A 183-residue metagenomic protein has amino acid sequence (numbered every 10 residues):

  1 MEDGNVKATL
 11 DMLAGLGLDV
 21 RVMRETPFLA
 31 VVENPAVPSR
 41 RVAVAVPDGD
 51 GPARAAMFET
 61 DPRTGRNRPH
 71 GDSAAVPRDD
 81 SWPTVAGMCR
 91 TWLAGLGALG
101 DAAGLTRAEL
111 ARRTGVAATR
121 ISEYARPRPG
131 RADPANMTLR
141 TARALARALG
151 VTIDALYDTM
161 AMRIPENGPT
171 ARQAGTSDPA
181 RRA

Functional and structural regions predicted by a protein language model:
M1-V37, R63-G71: Negatively charged, low-complexity tracts enriched in Asp/Glu with abundant Ser/Thr
T9-M12, T84-M88, A144: Charge-rich, solvent-exposed alpha-helical interaction surfaces
S39-T84: Intrinsically disordered, low-complexity regulatory segments enriched in Ser/Thr/Pro and charged residues
P83-E109, R113: A short, Lys/Arg-rich alpha-helix, primarily the initiator
G104-R128: Short alpha-helical DNA-recognition segment
A125-R126, T141, L149, Y157-M160: DNA major-groove recognition helix of helix-turn-helix
P129-R147: Short, basic-rich loop-to-helix N-cap that marks the start of a DNA-contacting helix
R147, D154-A183: Short, charged recognition helix plus adjacent turn of helix-turn-helix-like nucleic-acid-binding domains
